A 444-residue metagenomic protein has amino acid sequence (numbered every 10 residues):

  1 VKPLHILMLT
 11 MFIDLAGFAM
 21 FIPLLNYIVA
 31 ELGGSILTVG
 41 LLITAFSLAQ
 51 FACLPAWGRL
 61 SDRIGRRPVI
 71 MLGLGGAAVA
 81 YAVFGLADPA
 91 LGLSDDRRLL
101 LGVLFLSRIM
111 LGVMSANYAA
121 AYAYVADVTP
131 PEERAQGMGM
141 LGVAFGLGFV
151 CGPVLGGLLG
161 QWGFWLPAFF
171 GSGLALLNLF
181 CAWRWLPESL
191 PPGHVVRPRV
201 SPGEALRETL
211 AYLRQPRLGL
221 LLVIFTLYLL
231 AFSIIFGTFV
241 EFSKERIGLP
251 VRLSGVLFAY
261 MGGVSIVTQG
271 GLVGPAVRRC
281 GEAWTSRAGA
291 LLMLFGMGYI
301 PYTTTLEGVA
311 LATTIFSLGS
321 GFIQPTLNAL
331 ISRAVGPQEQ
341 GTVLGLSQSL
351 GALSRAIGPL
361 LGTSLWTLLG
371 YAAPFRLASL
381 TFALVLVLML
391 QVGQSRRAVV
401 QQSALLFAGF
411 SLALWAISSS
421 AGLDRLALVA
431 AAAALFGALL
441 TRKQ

Functional and structural regions predicted by a protein language model:
V1, P187-V223: Juxtamembrane intracellular "pre-TM" segments in multi-pass secondary transporters
F12, A80, S94-A116, G308-F322: Hydrophobic core of transmembrane alpha-helices in multi-pass small-molecule transporters, especially MFS/SLC-type
P23-L37, G237-S254: Short amphipathic helix-loop junctions that connect adjacent transmembrane helices in Major Facilitator Superfamily/SLC
C53-G65, T268-E282, W366: Helix-to-loop junctions at the C-terminal end of transmembrane segments in multipass secondary transporters
G75-R97, L291-T304: C-terminal ends and interior cores of transmembrane alpha-helices in multi-pass membrane transporters/permeases
F105-G146: Cytoplasmic helix-loop-helix junction between adjacent transmembrane helices in 12-TM secondary transporters
A144-R184: Helix-loop-helix hairpin linking two adjacent transmembrane segments in secondary transporters
A283-L327: C-terminal transmembrane helical hairpin of 12-TM major facilitator-type secondary transporters
